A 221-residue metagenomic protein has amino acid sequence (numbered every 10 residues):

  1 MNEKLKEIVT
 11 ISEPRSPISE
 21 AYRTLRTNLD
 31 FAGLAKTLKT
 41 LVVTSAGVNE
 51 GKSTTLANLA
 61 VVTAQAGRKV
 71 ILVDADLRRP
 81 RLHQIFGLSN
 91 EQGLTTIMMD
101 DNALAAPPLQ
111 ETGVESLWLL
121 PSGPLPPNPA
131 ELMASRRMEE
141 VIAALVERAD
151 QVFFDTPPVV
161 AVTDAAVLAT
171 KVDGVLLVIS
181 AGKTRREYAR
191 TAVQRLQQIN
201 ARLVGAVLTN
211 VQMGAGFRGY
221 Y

Functional and structural regions predicted by a protein language model:
M1-I8, R190-Y221: Hydrophobic micro-sites
M1-N28, N210: Acidic-aromatic/histidine active-site loop/patch
I11, T63-P121, I142, T184: Phosphate-binding loop that captures ATP/GTP phosphates
R15-L77, R81-F86: Walker A/P-loop phosphate-binding motif and the immediately C-terminal alpha-helix
L77-R79, A103, P124-P127, V159-V160 (+2 more regions): Conserved nucleotide-binding/hydrolysis micro-motifs of P-loop NTPases
L104, S122-V162: Phosphate-binding/switch loop-helix module in NTP-utilizing enzymes
E147-R148, A161-G182: Inter-motif core of Ras-like GTPase G domains
